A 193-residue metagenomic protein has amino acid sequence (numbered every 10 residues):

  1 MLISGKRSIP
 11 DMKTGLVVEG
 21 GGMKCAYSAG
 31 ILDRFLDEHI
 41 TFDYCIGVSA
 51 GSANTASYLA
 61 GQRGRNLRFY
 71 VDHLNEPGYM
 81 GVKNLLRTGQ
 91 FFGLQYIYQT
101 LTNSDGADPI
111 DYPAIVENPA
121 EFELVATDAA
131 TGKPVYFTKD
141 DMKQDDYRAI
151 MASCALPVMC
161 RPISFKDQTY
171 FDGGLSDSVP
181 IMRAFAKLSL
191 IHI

Functional and structural regions predicted by a protein language model:
M1-V48, A56-H192: Patatin-like phospholipase
